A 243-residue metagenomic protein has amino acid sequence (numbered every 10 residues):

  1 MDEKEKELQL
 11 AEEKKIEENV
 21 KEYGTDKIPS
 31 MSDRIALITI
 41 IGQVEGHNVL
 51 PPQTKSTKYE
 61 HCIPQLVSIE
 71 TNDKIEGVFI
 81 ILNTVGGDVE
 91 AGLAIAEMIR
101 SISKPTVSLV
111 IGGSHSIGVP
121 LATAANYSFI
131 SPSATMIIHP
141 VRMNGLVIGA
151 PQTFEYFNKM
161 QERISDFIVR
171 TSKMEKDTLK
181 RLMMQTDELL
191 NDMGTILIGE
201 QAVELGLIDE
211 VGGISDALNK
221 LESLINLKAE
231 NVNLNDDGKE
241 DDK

Functional and structural regions predicted by a protein language model:
M1-L109, G113-V119, A124-H139, M143-K243: N-terminal organellar transit peptides
